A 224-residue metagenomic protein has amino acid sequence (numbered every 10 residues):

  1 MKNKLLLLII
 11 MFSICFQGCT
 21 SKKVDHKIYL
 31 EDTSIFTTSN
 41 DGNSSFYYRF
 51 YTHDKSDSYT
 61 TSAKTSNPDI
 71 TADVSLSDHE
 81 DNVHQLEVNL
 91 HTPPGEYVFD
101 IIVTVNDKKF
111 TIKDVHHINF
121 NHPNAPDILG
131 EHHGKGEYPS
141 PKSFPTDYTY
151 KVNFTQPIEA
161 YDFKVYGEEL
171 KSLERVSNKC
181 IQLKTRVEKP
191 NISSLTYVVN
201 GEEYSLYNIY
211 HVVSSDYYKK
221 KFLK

Functional and structural regions predicted by a protein language model:
L5-S13: Sec-dependent N-terminal signal peptides
Q17-G18: C-terminal motif of bacterial Sec signal peptides marking the signal peptidase cleavage site
H26-S62, A125-K164: Solvent-exposed, low-complexity, repeat-rich "mucin-like" stalks and linkers
K64-V74, V165-E174: Short, solvent-exposed loop/linker segments at beta-strand-coil boundaries, enriched for Pro/Gly and Ser/Thr
E80-E87, S177-Q182: Aromatic sugar-binding surface patches on proteins that engage polysaccharides or sugar-phosphate polymers
G95-F99, P190-S193: Exposed beta-strand face motif in extracellular beta-rich ectodomains
K109-I118, E202-V212: Edge beta-strands of extracellular beta-sandwich domains
H117-P126, H211-K219: Extracellular interdomain linker/stem segments of modular secreted and single-pass surface proteins
